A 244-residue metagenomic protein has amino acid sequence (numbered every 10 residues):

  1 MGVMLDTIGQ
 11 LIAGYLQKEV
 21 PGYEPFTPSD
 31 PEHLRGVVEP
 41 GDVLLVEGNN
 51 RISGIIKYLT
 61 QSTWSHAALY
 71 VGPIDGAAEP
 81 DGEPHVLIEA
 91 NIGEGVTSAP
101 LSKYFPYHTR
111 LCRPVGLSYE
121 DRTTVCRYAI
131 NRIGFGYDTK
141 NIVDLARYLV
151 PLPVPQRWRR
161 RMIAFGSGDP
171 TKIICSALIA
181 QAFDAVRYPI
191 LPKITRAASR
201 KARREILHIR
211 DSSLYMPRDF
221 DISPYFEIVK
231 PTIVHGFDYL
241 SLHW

Functional and structural regions predicted by a protein language model:
M1-W244: Cysteine-nucleophile amide-bond enzymes
